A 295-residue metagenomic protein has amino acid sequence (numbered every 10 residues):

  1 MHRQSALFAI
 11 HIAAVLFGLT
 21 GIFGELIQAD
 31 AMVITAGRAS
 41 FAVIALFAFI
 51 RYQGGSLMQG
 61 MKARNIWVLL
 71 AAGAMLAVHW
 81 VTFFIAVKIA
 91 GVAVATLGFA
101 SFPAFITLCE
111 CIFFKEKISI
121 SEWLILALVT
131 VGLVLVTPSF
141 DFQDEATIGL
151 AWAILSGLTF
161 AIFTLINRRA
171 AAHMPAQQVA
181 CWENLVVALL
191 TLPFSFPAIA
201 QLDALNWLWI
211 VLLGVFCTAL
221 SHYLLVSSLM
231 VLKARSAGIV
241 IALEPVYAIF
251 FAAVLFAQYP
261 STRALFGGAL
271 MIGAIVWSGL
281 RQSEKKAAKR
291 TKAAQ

Functional and structural regions predicted by a protein language model:
M1-A42, A74, T82, F142-R169 (+1 more regions): Glycine-/small-residue-enriched transmembrane alpha-helix faces in small-molecule transporters and effluxers
S5-V15, L57-T82, L124, T147-S156 (+1 more regions): Loop-to-transmembrane-helix transition segments
A29-V78, P103-I106, T159-I166, C181-A198 (+2 more regions): Transmembrane alpha-helices of multi-pass small-molecule transport proteins
A39, P138, N206, F216 (+1 more regions): C-terminal-most transmembrane helix of multi-pass membrane proteins
L46, I50, L70, I118-P138 (+2 more regions): Hydrophobic transmembrane alpha-helices of multi-pass small-molecule transport proteins
F47, Q53-A93, F99, L135 (+1 more regions): Specific transmembrane alpha-helical segments of multi-pass solute transporters/efflux pumps, especially DMT/EamA
I50, I85, F102-A127, V246-F266: C-terminal transmembrane-helix exit sites in multi-pass transporters
A95-S101, N167-V186, T218-V254: Helix-helix packing/entry segments at the starts of transmembrane helices
